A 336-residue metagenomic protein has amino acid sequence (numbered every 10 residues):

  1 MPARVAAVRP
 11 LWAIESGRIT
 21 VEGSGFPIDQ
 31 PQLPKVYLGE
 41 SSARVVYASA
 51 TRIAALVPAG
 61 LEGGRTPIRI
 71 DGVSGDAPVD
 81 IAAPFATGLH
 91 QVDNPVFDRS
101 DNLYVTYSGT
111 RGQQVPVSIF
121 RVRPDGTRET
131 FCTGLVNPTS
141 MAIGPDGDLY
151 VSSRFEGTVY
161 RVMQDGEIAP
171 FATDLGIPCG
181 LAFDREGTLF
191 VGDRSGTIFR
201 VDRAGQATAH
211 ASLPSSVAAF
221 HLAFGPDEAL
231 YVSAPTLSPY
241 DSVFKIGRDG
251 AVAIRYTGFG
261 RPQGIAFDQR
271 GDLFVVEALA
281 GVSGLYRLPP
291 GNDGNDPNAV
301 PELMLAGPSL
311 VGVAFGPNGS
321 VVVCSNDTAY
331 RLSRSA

Functional and structural regions predicted by a protein language model:
M1-P31, S74-Q91: Beta-strand/beta-sandwich contexts
I19-S24, V36, I53-A55, R65-G72: A structural motif
F26-S42: Short, surface-exposed alpha-helix to beta-strand junction/turn motifs within ectodomains of secreted and cell-envelope
I28, L61, G109-Q113, E156-G157 (+4 more regions): Short glycine/acidic-enriched loop and turn motifs that connect beta-strands
I68, V117-I119, V159, I168 (+4 more regions): Hydrophobic beta-strand positions in blades of beta-propellers and related beta-sheet-rich domains
I81-A86, G126-C132, G166-A172, Q206-S212 (+2 more regions): A short beta-strand motif characteristic of beta-propeller blades
G88-D101, T106-Y107, P116-V117, G134-D148 (+5 more regions): Beta-rich, blade/repeat-based domains predominating in secreted/periplasmic proteins but also intracellular
V122-T127, V162-E167, V201-Q206, I246-A251 (+2 more regions): Short loop/turn segments that connect beta-strands within beta-propeller blades
